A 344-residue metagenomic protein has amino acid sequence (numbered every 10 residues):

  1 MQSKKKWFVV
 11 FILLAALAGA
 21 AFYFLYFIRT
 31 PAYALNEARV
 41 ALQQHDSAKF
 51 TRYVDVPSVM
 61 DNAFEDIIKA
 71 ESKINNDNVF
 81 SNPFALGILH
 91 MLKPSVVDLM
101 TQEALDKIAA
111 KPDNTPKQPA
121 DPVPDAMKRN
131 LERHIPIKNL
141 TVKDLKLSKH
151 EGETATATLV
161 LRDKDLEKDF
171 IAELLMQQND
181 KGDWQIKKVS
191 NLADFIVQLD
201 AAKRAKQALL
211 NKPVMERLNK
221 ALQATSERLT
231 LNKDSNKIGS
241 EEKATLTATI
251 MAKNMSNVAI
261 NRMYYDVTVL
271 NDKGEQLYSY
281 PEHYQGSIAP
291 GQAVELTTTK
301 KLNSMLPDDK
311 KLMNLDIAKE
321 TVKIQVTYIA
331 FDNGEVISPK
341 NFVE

Functional and structural regions predicted by a protein language model:
M1-L17: N-terminal Sec-pathway targeting helices
L17-A38: Transmembrane signal-anchor/signal-peptide helices with a preference for the extracytoplasmic
A32, Q43-A70: Short extracytoplasmic
N75-L166: Surface-exposed, charged secondary-structure patches
K138-S235, G286-T297, V336-E344: Low-complexity, intrinsically disordered terminal/linker segments enriched in charged and Gly/Pro repeats
N139, R262, D272-Y284: Short beta-strand and strand-turn-strand segments in soluble, beta-rich domains
N219-Q223, Y278-S279, K301-E344: Terminal connector regions
M251-N257: Asparagine-centered strand-capping/turn motif at beta-strand->loop junctions
